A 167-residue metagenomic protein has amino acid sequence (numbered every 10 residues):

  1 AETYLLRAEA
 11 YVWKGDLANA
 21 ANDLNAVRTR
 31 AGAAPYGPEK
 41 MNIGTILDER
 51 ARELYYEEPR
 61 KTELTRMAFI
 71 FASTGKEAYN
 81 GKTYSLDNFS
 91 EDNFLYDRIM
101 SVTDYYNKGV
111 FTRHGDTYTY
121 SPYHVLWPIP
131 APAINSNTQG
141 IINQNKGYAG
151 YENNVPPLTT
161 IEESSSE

Functional and structural regions predicted by a protein language model:
A1-V27, I43-L54: Extended, hydrophobic/aromatic-rich amphipathic alpha-helical segments that build helical scaffolds
N19, P35-P38: Surface-exposed patches in mature extracellular/periplasmic domains of secreted proteins
G37-E167: Long, intrinsically disordered, low-complexity segments
